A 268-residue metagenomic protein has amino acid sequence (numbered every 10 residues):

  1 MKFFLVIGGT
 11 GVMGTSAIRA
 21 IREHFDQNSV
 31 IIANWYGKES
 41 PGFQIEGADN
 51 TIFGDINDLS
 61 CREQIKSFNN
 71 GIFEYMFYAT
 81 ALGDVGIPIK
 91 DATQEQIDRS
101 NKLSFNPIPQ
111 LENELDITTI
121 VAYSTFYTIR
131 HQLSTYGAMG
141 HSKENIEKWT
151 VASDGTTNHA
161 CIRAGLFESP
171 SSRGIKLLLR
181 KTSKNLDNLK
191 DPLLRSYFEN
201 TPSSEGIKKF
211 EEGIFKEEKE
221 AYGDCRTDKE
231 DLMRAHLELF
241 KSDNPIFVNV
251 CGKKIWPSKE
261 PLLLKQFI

Functional and structural regions predicted by a protein language model:
L5-D26: N-terminal Rossmann NAD(P)H-binding glycine-rich loop of SDR-like oxidoreductase domains
I7, D98-N106, T135-S153, C225-T227: Short-chain dehydrogenase/reductase
F43-C61: Rossmann-fold cofactor-recognition segment
R62-F68, Q94-T118: NAD(P)-cofactor binding segment of oxidoreductase domains
M76-G86, S124-T125: Conserved NAD(P)H cofactor-binding loop of Rossmann-fold oxidoreductase domains
A81-D98: Conserved mid-core segment of classical short-chain dehydrogenase/reductases
T119-T156, A160-S196: Catalytic loop of short-chain dehydrogenase/reductase
H159-C161, R180-K265: C-terminal helical subdomain
